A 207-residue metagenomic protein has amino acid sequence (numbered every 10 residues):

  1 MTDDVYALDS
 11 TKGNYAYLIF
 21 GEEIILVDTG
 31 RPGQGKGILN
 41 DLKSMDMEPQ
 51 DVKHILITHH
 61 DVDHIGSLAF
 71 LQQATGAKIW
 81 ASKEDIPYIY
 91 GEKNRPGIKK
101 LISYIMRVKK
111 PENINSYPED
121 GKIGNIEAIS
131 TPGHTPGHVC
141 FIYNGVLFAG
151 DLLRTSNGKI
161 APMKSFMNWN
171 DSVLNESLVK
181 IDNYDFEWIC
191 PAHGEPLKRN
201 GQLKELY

Functional and structural regions predicted by a protein language model:
M1-M45, C140-L152: Conserved beta-strand hairpin/beta-sheet module of binuclear metal-dependent hydrolase folds, prominently
N14, G33, V62-D63, P87 (+1 more regions): Short alpha-helical
I25-H54, K99-N113: Pre-active-site segment of Zn-dependent metallo-hydrolases
I25-V27, L56, I79, V146-F148 (+1 more regions): Residue-level marker for buried hydrophobic side chains located in beta-strands that build the well-ordered beta-sheet
P32-G33, E127-S130, P136-G201, L206: Metallo-beta-lactamase
G35-A81, P118, W188: Active-site metal-binding motif and surrounding structural segment of the metallo-beta-lactamase
G76-K83, G150-D151, M167: Short hydrophobic/aromatic-enriched beta-strand-loop microsegments
D85-S130, W169, V173-F186: Metallo-beta-lactamase
